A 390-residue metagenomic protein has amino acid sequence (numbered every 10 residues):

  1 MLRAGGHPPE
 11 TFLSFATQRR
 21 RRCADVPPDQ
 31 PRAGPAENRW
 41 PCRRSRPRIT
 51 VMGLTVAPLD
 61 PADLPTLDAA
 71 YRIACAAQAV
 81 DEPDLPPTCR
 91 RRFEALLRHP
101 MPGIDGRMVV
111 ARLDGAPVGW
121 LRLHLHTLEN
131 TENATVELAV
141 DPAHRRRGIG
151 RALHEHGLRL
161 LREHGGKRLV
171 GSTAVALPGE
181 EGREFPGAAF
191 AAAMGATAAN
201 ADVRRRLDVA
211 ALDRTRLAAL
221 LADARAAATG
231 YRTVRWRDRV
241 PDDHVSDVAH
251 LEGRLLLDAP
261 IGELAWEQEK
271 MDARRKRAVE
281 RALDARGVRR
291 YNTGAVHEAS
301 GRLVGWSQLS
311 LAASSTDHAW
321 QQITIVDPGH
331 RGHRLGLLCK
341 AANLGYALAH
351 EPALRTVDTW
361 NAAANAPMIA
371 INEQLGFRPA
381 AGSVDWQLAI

Functional and structural regions predicted by a protein language model:
L2-R3, P8, F12-L13, P27-P31 (+2 more regions): Short, often N-terminal, low-complexity regions that either remain intrinsically disordered or form a short helix
C23-D25: Acidic/polar hotspots within intrinsically disordered regions
D29, E37-R39, R44-I49, E155-D242 (+1 more regions): Acyl-donor-binding surface of acyltransferase catalytic domains
R48-I104, V110-R112, A226-R274: Short amphipathic alpha-helix that is part of the acyltransferase structural core
A74-P178, R204, V296-E298, L303-D327: Conserved donor-binding loop and adjoining core beta-sheet/short helix segment in diverse acyl/aminoacyl transferases
R145, V170-P186, D327-R331, V357-I369 (+1 more regions): Conserved beta-strand-loop-alpha-helix junction that forms the acyl-donor binding cleft
A192-D213, G345-I390: Active-site/acyl-donor-binding loops of N-acyltransferases
A259-E263, A273-N292, S310, Q322-D327 (+4 more regions): Amphipathic alpha-helical hairpins
